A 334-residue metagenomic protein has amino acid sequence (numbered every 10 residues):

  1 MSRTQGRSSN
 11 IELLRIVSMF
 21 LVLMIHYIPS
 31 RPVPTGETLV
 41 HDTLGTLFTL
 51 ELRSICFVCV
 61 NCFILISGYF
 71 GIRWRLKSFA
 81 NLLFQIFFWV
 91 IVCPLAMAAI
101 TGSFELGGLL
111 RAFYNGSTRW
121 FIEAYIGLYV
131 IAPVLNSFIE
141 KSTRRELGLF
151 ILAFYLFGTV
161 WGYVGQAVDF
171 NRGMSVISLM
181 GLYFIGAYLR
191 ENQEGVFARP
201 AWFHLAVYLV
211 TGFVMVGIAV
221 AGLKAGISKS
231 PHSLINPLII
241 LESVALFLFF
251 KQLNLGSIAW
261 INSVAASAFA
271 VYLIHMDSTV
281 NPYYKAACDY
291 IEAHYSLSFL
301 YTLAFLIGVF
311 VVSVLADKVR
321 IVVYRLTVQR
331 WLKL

Functional and structural regions predicted by a protein language model:
M1-F154, G256-S257, A286-L334: Membrane-cytosol interface segments of multi-pass membrane proteins, especially ER/Golgi lipid-handling enzymes
T4-L14, T46-R53, R144, F170 (+5 more regions): Membrane-interface helix-boundary signature
L47-C59, L109-A124, Y163-L182, V216-V244 (+1 more regions): Interfacial loop-to-helix transition and helix-capping segments at the boundaries of transmembrane helices
N61-I72, L182-L189, L273: Hydrophobic transmembrane alpha-helices of secondary-active transporters and Na+-translocating membrane complexes
N81-V90, H204-Y208, S267-V271: Junctions where cytoplasmic loops transition into the N-terminal start of transmembrane alpha-helices in multi-pass
R111-Y114, S137-S230, M276, V280-H294: Aromatic-enriched alpha-helical transmembrane segments of multi-pass intramembrane proteins
L128-S137, Y183-G195, E242-G256: Alpha-helical transmembrane segments in multipass membrane proteins, preferentially the mid-helix core
V220-R325: Alpha-helical transmembrane segments of multi-pass integral membrane proteins
